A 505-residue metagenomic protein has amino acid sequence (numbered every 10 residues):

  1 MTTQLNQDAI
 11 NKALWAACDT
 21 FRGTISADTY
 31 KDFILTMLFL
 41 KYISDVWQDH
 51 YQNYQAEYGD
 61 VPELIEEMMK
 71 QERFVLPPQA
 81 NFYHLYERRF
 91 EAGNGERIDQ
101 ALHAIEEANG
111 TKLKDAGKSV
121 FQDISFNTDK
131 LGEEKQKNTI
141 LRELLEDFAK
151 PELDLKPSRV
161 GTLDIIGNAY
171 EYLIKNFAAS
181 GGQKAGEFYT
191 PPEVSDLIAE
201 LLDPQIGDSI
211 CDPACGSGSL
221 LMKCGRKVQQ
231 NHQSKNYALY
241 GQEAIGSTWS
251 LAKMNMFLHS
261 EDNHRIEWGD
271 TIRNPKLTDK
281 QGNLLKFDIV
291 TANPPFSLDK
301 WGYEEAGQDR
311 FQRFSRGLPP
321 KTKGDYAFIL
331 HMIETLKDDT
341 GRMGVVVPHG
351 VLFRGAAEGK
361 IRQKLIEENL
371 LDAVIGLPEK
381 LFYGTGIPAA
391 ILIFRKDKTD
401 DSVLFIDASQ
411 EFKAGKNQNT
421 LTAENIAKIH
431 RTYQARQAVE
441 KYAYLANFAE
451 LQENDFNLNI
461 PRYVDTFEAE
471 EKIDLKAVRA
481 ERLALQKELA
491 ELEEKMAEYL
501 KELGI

Functional and structural regions predicted by a protein language model:
M1-I206, R265-E267, T271-K276, G376-E379 (+2 more regions): Non-catalytic, mostly N-terminal accessory regions of nucleic-acid modification and defense proteins
T3-L5, Q281-I505: A conserved structural/catalytic subdomain of Rossmann-like adenosyl-cofactor enzymes
F39, S44-W47, L220, A244 (+3 more regions): Aromatic-residue hotspot detector
A178-G181, S234, K413-A414: Short small-residue beta-strand/loop micro-motif enriched in glycine and branched aliphatics
K184-A292, S297-Q308, Q312-F314, Y326-A327 (+2 more regions): Conserved S-adenosyl-L-methionine
